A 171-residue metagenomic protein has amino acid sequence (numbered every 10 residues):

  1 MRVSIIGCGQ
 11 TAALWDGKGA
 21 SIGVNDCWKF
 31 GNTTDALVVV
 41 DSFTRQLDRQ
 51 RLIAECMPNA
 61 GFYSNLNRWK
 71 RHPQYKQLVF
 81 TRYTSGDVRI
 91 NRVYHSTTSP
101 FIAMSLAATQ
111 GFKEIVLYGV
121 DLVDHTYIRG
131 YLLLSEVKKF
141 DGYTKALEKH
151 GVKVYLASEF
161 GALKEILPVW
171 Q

Functional and structural regions predicted by a protein language model:
M1-Q171: Metal-ion/cofactor- or nucleotide/acyl-coenzyme-handling active-site neighborhoods
